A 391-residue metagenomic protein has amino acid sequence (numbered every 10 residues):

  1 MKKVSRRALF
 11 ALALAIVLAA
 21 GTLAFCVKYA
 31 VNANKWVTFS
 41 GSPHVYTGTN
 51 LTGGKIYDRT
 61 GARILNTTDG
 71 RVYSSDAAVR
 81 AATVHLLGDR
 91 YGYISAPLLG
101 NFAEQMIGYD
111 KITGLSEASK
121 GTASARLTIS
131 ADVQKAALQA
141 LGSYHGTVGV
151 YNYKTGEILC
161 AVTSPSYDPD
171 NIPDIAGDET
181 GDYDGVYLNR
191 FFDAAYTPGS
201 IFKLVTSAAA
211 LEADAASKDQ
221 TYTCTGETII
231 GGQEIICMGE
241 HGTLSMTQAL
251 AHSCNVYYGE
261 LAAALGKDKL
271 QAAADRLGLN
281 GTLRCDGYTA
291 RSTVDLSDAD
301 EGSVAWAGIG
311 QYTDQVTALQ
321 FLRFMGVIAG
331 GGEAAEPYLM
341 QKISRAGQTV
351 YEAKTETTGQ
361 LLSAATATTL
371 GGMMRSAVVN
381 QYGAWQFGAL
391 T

Functional and structural regions predicted by a protein language model:
M1-A176, V186, A195, D268-R276: Periplasmic/cell-envelope proteins involved in peptidoglycan metabolism and beta-lactam response
T60, K154-G199, V205-T391: Beta-lactam-recognizing serine transpeptidase/beta-lactamase-like catalytic domain environment
